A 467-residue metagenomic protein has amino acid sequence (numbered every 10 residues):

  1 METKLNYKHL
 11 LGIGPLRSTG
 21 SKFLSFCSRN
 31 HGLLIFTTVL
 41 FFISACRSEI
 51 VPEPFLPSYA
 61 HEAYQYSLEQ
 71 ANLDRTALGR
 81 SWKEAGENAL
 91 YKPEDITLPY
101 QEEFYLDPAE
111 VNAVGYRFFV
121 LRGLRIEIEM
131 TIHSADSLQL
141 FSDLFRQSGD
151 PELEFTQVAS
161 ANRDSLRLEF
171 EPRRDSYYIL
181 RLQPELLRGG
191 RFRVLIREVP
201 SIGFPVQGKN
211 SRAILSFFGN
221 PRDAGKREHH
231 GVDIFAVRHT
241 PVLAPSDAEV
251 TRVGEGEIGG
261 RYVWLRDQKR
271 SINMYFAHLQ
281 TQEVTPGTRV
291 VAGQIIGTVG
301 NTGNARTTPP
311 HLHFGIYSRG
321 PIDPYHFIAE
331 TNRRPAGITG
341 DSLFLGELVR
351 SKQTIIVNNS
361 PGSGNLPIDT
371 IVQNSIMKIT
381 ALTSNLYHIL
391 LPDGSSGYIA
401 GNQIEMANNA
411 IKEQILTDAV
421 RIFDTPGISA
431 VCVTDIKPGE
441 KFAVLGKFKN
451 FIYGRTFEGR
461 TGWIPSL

Functional and structural regions predicted by a protein language model:
F42-A45: C-terminal motif of bacterial Sec signal peptides marking the signal peptidase cleavage site
R47-V114, R197-D223, E228-H230, R350-Q353: Non-catalytic extracellular/lumenal accessory regions of secreted precursors
R47-V51, E62-A63, L106-D164, S176: Acidic, Ser/Thr/Pro-rich low-complexity intrinsically disordered segments
P57-Y59, A63-D74, L78-S81, A89-T97 (+10 more regions): SH3-family beta-barrel domains
R173-R261, A292, N301, L312 (+4 more regions): Surface-exposed, glycine-biased beta-strand/turn segments
P245-E283: Zn2+-dependent peptidoglycan hydrolase active-site motif and core
G259-W264, S384-H388, K449-Y453: Short aromatic-glycine-enriched beta-strand elements
